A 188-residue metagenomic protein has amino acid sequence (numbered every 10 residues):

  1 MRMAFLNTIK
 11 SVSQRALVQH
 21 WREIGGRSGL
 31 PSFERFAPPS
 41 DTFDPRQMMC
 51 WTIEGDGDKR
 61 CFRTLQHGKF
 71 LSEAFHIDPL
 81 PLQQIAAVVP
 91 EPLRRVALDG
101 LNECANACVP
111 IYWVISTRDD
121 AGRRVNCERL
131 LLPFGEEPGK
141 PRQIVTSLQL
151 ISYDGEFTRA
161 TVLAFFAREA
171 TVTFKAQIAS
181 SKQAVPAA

Functional and structural regions predicted by a protein language model:
R2-S28, E34-A167: Sensory/regulatory domains in signal-transduction proteins
A167-A188: Signal-transducing coiled-coil/dimerization helices and immediately adjacent hinge/linker segments that couple sensory
